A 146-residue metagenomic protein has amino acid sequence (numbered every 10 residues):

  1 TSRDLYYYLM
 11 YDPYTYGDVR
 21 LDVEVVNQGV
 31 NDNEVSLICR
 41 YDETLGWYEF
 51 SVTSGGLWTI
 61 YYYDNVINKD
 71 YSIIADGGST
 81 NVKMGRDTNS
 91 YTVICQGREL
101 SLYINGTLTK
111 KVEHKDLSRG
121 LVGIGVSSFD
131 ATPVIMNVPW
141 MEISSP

Functional and structural regions predicted by a protein language model:
T1-V66: Secretory/extracellular carbohydrate-interaction modules and structurally similar beta-sandwich "look-alikes"
V19, D87-N89, G120: Exposed beta-strand face motif in extracellular beta-rich ectodomains
E49-S51, D70-D76, K111: Residue-level detector of high-confidence beta-strand sites
D87-S101: Localized edge beta-strand/strand-to-loop motifs within extracellular or lumenal beta-rich domains
Y103-T107: Short strand-turn-strand beta-turns centered on an Asx-Gly dipeptide
V112-W140: Flexible glycan-contacting loops in extracellular carbohydrate-active proteins
W140-P146: Short beta-strand-to-coil "C-cap" segments at the C-terminal boundary of structured domains/repeats, marking
